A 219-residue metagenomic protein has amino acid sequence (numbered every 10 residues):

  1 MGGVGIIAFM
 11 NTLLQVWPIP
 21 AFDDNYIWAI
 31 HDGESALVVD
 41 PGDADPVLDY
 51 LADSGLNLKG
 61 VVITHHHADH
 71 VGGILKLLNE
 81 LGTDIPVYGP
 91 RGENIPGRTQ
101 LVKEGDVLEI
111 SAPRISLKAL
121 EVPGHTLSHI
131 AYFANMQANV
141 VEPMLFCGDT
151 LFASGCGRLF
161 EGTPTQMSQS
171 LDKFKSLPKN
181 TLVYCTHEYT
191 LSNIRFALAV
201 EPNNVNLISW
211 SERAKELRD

Functional and structural regions predicted by a protein language model:
M1-V38, G42-S54: Zn-dependent metallo-beta-lactamase
T12, P113-K118, S128-I130: Short beta-strand or tight-loop elements that sit immediately N-terminal to catalytic metal-binding acidic residues
D23, A36, D43-E121, N135 (+1 more regions): Active-site HxH/HxHxD metal-binding segment of metal-dependent hydrolases
I27-H31, V107, I130-F133, T150: Short acidic loop-to-beta-strand element that houses the catalytic metal-binding Asp/Glu of nuclease active sites
I30, D40, H65, L77 (+4 more regions): Divalent metal-coordination and catalytic microenvironments
T64-H70, H125, H129, H187: Histidine-centered divalent metal-coordination motifs
L127-R218: Metallo-beta-lactamase
